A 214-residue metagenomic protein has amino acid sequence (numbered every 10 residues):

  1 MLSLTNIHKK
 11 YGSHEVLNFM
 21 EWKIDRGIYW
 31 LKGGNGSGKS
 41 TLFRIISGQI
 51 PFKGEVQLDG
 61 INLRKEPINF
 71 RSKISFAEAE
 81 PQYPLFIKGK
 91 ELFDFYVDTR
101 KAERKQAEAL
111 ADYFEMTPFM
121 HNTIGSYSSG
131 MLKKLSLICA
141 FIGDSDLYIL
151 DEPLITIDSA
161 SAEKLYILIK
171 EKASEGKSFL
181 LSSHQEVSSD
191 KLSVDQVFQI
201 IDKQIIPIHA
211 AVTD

Functional and structural regions predicted by a protein language model:
L2, V16-F19: Conserved structural motif at the start of ABC-family nucleotide-binding domains
I46-S47: Helix-to-loop junction immediately C-terminal to a conserved catalytic motif
P51-F70: Conserved ABC transporter NBD signature motif
E80, L85-K101: Q-loop/switch helix immediately C-terminal to the Walker
R104-M120, F141: Conserved ABC ATPase "signature" region
L137: Hydrophobic anchor residue at the start of the ABC signature
I142-D146: A short, proline-enriched helix->beta-strand linker immediately N-terminal to the Walker B motif in ABC-type P-loop
E152-P153: Walker B catalytic motif
